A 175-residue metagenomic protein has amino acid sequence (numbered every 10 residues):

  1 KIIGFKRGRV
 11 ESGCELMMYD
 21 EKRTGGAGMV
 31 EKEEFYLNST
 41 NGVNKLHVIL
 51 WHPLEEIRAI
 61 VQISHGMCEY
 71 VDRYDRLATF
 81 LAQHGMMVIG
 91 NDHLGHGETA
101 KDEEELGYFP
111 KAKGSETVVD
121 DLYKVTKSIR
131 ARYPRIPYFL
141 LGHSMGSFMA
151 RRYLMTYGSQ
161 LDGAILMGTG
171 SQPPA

Functional and structural regions predicted by a protein language model:
G28-P53: N-terminal cap/lid segment of alpha/beta-hydrolase-fold proteins
S64, N91-H93, M167: Alpha/beta-hydrolase
G66-E69: Active-site glycine-rich loops that stabilize anionic/oxyanionic intermediates across multiple enzyme folds
A78-E104: Conserved alpha/beta-hydrolase
P110-R130: Alpha/beta-hydrolase active-site loop
Y133-H143: Alpha/beta-hydrolase fold nucleophile elbow
M149-A175: Alpha/beta-hydrolase-fold enzymes
